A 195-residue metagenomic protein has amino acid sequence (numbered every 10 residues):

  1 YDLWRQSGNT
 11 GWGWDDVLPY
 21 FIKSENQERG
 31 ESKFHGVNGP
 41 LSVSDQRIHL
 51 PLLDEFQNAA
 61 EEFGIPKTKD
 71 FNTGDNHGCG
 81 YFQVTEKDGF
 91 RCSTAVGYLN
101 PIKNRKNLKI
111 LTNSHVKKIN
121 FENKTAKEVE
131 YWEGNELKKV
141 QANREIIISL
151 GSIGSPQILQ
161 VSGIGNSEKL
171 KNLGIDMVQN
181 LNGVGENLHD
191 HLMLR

Functional and structural regions predicted by a protein language model:
D2-L3, Q157: Positions in alpha-helical segments
L3-A126, Y131-W132, H191, R195: Conserved redox-cofactor binding core of oxidoreductases
I119-E122, A126-R195: Glycine-rich loop(s) and the adjacent beta-strand/alpha-helix scaffold that form part
